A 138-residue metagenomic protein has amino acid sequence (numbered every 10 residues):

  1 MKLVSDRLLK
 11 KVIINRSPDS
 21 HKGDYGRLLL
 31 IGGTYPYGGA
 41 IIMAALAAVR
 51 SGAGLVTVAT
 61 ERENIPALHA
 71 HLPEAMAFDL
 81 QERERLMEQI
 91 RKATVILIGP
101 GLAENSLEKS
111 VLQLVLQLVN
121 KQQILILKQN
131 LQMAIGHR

Functional and structural regions predicted by a protein language model:
M1, D19, I41-S51, V95-L102 (+1 more regions): Short, charge-rich amphipathic segments
M1-K22: Positively charged, low-complexity intrinsically disordered leader regions
K2-V4, T57-R138: Glycine-rich phosphate/dinucleotide-binding loop and adjoining beta-alpha-beta core of small-molecule
K10-I13, L30, R50, A59 (+1 more regions): Generic, low-specificity signal for short hydrophobic/alpha-helical stretches with a mild N-terminal bias, encompassing
P18-E82: Substrate-binding N-lobe of the ribokinase-like
